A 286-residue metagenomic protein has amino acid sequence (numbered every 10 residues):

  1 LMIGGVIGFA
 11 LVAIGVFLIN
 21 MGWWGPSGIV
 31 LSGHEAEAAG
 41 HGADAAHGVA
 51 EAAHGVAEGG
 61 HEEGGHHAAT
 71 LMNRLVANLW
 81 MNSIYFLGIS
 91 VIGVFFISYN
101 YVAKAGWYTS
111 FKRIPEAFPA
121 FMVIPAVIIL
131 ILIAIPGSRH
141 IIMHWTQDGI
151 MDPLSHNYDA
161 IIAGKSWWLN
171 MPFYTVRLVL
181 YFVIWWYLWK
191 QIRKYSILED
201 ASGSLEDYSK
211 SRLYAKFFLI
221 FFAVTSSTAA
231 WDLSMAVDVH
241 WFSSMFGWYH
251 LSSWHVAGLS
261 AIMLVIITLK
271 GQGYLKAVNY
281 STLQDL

Functional and structural regions predicted by a protein language model:
L1-A39, G65-R74, I89: N-terminal signal-anchor module of multipass membrane proteins
L1-F9, A77, M81, T109-V127 (+3 more regions): Alpha-helical transmembrane segments and their helix-start/interface "positive-inside/aromatic belt" motifs in integral
L18-A38, D44, A50, A57 (+2 more regions): Transmembrane-helix bundle segments that line or gate the permeation/cavity pathway in multi-pass membrane proteins
A53, A57, E62-E63, K165-W167 (+1 more regions): Long, contiguous internal "core" modules enriched in hydrophobic/ aromatic residues
G55-I89: Intrinsically disordered, low-complexity acidic Ser/Thr-rich regulatory segments
A69-T70, F96-S98, K276: Short, charged/polar, low-complexity loop and linker segments that flank or interrupt alpha-helical bundles
